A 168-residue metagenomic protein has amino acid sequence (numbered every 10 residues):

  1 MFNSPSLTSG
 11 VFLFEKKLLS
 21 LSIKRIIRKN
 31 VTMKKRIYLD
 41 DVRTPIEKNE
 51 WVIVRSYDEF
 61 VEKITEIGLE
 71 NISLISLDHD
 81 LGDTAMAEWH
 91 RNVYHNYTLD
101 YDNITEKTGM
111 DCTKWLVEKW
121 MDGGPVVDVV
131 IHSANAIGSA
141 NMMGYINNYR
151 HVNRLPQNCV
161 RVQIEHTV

Functional and structural regions predicted by a protein language model:
M1-L13, L18: Positively charged N-terminal leader segments that act as targeting/secretion signals
S6-L7, K24, T105: Compositionally biased, low-complexity repeat tracts
T8-S9, L13, K29, Y38 (+1 more regions): Intrinsically disordered, low-complexity regulatory regions of eukaryotic regulatory proteins
G10-F12, R25, D58: Short non-domain terminal segments
E15-T32: Short, Lys/Arg-enriched N-terminal segments with co-localized hydrophobic residues within the first ~10-30 amino acids
T32-V168: Catalytic phosphate/metal-binding cores of nucleic-acid and nucleotide-processing enzymes, i.e., regions that mediate
